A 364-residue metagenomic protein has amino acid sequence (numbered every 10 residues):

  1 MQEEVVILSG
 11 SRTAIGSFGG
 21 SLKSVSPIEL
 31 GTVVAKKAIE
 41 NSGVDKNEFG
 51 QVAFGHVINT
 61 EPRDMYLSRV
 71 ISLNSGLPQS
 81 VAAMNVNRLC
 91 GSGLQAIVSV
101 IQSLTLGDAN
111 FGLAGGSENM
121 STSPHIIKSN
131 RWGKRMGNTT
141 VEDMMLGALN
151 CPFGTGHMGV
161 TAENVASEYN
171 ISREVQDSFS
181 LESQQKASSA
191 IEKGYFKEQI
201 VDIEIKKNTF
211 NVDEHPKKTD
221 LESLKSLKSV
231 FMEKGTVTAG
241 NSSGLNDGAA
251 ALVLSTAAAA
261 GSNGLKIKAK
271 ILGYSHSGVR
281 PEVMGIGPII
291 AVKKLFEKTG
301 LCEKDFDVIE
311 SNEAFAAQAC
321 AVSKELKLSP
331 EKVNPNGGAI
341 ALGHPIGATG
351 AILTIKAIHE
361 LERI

Functional and structural regions predicted by a protein language model:
M1-V57, E61-I71, S75, A82 (+6 more regions): Conserved active-site "lid/cap" helical segment
I7, N47-G55, A82-N87, G112-S117 (+5 more regions): Beta-strand segments within the central parallel beta-sheet cores of soluble alpha/beta enzyme folds
R12-T13, K23-V33, N41, V175-S262 (+2 more regions): N-terminal extracellular/periplasmic Venus flytrap/periplasmic-binding protein-like
H56-F111, P152-M158, L221-G244, E325-A357 (+1 more regions): Conserved catalytic cysteine-centered active-site region of acyl-thioester-dependent Claisen-condensing enzymes
F111-N164: Flexible glycine-/small-residue-enriched beta->alpha junction loops that bind anionic phosphate/pyrophosphate groups
M145-G159, E163-F196: N-terminal leader/propeptide and maturation segments of large enzyme subunits in energy/redox metabolism and hydrolases
T161-E163, F196-Q199, K206, L272-A341: Active-site pocket-lining segment
